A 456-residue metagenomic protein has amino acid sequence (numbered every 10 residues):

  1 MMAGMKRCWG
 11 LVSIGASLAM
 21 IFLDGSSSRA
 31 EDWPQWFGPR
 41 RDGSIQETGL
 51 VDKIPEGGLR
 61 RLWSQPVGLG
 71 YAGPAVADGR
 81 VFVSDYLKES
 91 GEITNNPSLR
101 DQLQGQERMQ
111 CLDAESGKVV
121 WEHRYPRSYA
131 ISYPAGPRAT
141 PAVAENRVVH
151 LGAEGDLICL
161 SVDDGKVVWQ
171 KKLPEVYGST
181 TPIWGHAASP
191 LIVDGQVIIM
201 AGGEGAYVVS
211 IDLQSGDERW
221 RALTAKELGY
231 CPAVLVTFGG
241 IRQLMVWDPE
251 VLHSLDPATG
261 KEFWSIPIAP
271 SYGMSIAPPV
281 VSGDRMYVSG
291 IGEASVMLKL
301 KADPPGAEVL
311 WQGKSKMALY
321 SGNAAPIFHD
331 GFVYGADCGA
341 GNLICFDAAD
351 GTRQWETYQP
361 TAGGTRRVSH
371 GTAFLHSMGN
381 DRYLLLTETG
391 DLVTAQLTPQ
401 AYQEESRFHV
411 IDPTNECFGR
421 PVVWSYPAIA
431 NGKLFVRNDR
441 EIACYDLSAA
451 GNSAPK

Functional and structural regions predicted by a protein language model:
M1-W9: N-terminal secretory signal peptides that target proteins for export/translocation
M2, G15-L18, R29, G306: Residue-level detector of intrinsically disordered, flexible termini and proteolytic processing junctions
K6, A19-F22, H376: Compositionally biased non-globular segments, especially hydrophobic aliphatic-rich helices of signal peptides
W9-V12, K456: Short, basic, low-complexity termini and linkers enriched in Ser/Thr/Gly/Pro that act as targeting/leader peptides
V12-D24: Bacterial N-terminal signal peptides
G25-K456: Noncatalytic, solvent-exposed loop/strand surfaces of beta-propeller-type extracellular/periplasmic domains
